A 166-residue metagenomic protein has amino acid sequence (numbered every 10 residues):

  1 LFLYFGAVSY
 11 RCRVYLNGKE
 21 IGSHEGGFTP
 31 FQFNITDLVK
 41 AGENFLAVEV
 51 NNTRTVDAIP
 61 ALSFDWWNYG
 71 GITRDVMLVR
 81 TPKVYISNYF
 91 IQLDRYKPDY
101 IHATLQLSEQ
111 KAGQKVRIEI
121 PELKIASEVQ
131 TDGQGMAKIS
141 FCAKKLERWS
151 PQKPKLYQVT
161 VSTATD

Functional and structural regions predicted by a protein language model:
L1, I72, D99-A103, A137 (+1 more regions): Hydrophobic core residues within well-ordered beta-strands of beta-rich domains
L1-Y85, Q110: Accessory beta-strand-rich segments of carbohydrate-active enzymes
Y4, Q32-T36, M77-V79, F90-Q92 (+3 more regions): Generic structural detector for well-ordered beta-strands
R11-R13, H102, G113-R117: Exposed beta-strand and adjacent loop surfaces of beta-rich binding modules that mediate intermolecular recognition
G27, R95-D99, G133-G135: Ser/Thr- and Asn-enriched, surface-exposed coil loops between beta-strands
V39-E43, Q106-D166: Extended acidic/polar, glycine-enriched regions that form or flank non-catalytic beta-rich accessory modules
P82-K111: Surface beta-strand/loop "capping" patches
